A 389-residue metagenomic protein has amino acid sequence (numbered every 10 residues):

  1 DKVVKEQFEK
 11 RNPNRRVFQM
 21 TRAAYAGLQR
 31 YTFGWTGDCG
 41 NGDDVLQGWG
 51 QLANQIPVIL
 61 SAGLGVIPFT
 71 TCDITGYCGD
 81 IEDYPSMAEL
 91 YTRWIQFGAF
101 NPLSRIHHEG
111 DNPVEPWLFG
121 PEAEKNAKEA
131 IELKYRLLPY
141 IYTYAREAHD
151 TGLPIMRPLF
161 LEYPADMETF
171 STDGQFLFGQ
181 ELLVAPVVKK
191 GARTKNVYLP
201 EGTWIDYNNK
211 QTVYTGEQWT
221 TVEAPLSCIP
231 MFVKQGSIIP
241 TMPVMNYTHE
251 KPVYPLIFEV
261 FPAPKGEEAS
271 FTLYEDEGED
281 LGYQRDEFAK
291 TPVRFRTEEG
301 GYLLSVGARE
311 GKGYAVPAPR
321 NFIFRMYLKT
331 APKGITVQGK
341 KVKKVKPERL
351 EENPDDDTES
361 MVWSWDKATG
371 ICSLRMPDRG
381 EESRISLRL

Functional and structural regions predicted by a protein language model:
D1-C228, V233-K234: Catalytic-domain carbohydrate-binding cleft regions of carbohydrate-active enzymes
D173-G174, K195, T291-V293, K333 (+1 more regions): Residue-level detector of beta-strand structural context in well-folded domains
G191, G216-E217, D378-I385: Solvent-exposed, conformationally flexible loop/turn segments
T194, V213-T215, K340-E351: Short acidic, Gly/Pro-enriched loop/turn segments at secondary-structure junctions
G202, N209-Q211, A331, V337-V342: Change "in extracellular beta-sheet-rich domains … of secreted and cell-surface proteins" to "in beta-sheet-rich domains
V233-K340, R349, N353-D357, D366-S383: Accessory, solvent-exposed terminal regions and/or long lumenal/extracellular loops of proteins
